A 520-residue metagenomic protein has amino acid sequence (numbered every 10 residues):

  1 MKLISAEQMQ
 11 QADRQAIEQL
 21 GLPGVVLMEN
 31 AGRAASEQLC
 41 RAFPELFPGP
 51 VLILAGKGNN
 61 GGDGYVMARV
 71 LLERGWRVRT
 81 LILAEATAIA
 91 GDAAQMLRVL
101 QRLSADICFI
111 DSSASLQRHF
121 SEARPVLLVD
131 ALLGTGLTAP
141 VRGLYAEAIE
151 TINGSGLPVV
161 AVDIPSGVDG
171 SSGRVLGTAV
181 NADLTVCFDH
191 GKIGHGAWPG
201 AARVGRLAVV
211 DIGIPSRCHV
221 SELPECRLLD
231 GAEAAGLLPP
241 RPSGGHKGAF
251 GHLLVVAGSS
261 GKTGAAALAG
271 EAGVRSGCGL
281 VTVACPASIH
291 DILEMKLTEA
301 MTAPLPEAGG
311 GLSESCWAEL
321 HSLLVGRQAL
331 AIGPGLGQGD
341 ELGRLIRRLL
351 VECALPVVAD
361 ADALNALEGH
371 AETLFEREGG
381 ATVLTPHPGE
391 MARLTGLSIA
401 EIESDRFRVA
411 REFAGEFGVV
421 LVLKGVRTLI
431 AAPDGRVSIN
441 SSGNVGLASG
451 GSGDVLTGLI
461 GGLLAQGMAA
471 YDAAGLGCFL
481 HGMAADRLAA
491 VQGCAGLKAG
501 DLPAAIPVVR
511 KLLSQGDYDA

Functional and structural regions predicted by a protein language model:
M1-L83, A90, L184, H195-V357 (+3 more regions): Small-residue (G/A/S/T)-rich helix-start motifs and N-terminal tracts that mark the onset
A68-N153, D291, K296-L305, A318-G326: N-terminal small/polar loop signature for handling phosphorylated ligands or for N-terminal nucleophile
A86, G134-A139, D169, V175 (+3 more regions): Short strand->helix junction
H119-L127, L132-R227: Internal gly/pro-rich beta-alpha loop/helix module that stabilizes soluble enzyme cofactors or their anionic handles
